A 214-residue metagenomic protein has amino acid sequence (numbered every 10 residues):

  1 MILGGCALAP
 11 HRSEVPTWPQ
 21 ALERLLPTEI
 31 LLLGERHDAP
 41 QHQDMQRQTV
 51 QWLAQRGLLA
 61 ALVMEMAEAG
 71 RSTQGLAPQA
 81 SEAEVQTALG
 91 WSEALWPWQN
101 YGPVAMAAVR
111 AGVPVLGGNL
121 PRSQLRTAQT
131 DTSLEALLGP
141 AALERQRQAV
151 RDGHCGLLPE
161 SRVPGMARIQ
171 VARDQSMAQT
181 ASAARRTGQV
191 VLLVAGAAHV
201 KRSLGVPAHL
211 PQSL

Functional and structural regions predicted by a protein language model:
M1-T28: N- or domain-start disorder-to-order transition segments that initiate the globular core
W18, L22-Q55: Zymogen propeptides
E29-L31, A60, Q189-A195: Generic beta-sheet signal
R36-A39, A67-R71, P121-L125, A197-K201: Solvent-exposed loop/turn segments at secondary-structure junctions within structured extracellular/periplasmic domains
A39-M45, A54, L58-A61, A69-P78: Membrane-embedded segments
T73-R186: A substrate-binding/cap region within the structured catalytic cores of diverse enzymes
G165, I169, G188-H199: Glycine-rich anion-binding loop/nest that anchors nucleotide
R185, H199-L214: C-terminal regions of proteins
